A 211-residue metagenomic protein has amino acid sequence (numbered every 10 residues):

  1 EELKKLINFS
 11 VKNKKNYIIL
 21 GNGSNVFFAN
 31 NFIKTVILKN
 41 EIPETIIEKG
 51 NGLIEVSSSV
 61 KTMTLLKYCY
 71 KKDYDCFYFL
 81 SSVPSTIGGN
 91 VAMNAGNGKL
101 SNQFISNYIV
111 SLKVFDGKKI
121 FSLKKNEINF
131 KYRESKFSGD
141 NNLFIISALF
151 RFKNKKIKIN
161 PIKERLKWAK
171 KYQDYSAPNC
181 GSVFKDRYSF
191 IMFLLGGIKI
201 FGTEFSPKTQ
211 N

Functional and structural regions predicted by a protein language model:
E1-N90, N97, G196: Anion-binding (especially nucleotide phosphate/pyrophosphate-binding) glycine-rich loop and adjoining beta-alpha core
K4, G98-N102, A169-K171: Intrinsically disordered, low-complexity segments enriched in polar/charged residues with Gly/Pro, especially when
N22, Y108-V110, C180: Residues that flank catalytic or metal-binding motifs in active/ligand-binding sites
V26, F115, I120-N211: Phosphate/pyrophosphate- and phosphate-bearing ligand-binding catalytic cores of soluble enzymes
F27-T45, A92-K124, D140-S147: Structural signature of FAD isoalloxazine-binding scaffolds in flavoprotein oxidoreductases
V60-T64, N107, I157, N179: Conserved active-site and cofactor/substrate-binding residues in soluble primary-metabolism enzymes
C69, I87, V91-A95, D116 (+2 more regions): Short, well-ordered alpha-helical segments in soluble proteins
